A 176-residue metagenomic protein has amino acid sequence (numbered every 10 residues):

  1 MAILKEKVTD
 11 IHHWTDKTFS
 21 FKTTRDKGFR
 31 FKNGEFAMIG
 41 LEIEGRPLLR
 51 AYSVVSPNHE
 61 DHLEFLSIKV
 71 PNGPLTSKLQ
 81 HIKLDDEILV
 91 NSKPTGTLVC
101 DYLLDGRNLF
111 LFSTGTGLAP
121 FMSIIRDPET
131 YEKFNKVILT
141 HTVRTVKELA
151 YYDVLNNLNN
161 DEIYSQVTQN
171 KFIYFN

Functional and structural regions predicted by a protein language model:
A2-D86: Ferredoxin-reductase
P74-N176: FNR/FR-type flavoprotein reductase catalytic core
